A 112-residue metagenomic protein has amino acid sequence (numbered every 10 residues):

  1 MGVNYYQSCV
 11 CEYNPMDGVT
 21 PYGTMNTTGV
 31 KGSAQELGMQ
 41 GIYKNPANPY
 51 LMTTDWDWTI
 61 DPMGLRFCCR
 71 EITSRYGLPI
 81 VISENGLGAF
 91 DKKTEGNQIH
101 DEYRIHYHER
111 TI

Functional and structural regions predicted by a protein language model:
G2-I112: Non-catalytic scaffold segments within catalytic domains of secreted glycoside hydrolases
